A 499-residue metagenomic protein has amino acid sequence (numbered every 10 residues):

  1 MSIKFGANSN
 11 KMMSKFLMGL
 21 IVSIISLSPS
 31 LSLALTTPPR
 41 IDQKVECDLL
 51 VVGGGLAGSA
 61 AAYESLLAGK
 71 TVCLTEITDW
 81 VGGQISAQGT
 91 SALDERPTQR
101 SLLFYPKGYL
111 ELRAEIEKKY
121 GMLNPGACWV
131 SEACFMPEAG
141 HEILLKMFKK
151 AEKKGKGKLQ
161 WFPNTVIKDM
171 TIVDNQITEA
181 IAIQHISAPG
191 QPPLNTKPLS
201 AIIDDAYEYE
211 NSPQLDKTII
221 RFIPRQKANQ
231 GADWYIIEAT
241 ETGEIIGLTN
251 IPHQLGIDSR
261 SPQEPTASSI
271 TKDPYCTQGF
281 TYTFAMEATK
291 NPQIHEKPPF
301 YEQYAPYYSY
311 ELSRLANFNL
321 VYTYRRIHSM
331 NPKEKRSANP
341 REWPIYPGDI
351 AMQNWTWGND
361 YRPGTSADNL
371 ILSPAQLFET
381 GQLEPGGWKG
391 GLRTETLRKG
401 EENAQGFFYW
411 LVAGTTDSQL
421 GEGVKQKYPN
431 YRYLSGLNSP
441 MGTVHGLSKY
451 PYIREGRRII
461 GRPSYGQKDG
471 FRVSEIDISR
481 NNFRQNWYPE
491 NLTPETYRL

Functional and structural regions predicted by a protein language model:
M1-M13: N-terminal secretory signal peptides that target proteins for export/translocation
K15-S28: Bacterial N-terminal signal peptides
A34-E46: A short, basic/flexible loop-to-alpha-helix module at the beginning of a structural domain
Q43-G55: Beta1/beta-strand and adjacent pyrophosphate-binding region of the FAD-binding site in flavoprotein oxidoreductases
G58: N-terminal Rossmann-fold NAD(P) dinucleotide-binding loop
S65: Aromatic pocket-lining residues of Rossmann-like dinucleotide-binding sites
K70-T71, T75-Q176: Conserved N-terminal/central alpha/beta ligand/cofactor-binding core
P163, I167-Y235, A239-L499: Flavin (FAD/FMN)-binding glycine-rich loop and adjacent Rossmann-like elements that form
